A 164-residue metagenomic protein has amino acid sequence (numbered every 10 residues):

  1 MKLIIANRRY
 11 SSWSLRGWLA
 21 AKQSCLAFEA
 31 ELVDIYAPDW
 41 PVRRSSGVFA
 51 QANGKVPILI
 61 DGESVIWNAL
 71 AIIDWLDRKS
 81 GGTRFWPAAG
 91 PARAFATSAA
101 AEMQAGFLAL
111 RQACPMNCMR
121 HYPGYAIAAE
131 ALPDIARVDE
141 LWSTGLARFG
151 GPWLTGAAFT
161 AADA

Functional and structural regions predicted by a protein language model:
M1-I127: GST-like domain detector, emphasizing the conserved glutathione-binding G-site in the N-terminal thioredoxin-like
F107-A164: GST-like fold's C-terminal all-alpha helical module
